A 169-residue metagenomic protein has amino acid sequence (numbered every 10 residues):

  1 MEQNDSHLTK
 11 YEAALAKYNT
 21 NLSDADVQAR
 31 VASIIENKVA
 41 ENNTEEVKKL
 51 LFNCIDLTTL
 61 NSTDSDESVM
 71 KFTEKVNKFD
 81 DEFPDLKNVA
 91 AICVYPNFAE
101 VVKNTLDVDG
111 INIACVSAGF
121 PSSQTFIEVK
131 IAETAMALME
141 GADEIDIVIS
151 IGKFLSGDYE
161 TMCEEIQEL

Functional and structural regions predicted by a protein language model:
M1-N53: Charged, compositionally biased N-terminal leader segments and the immediate start of the first structured element
E41-F52, T63-K87, N97-L169: Alpha/beta enzyme core
L60: A short, histidine- and acid-enriched strand-loop-helix "catalytic/donor-clamping" loop that lines the nucleotide-sugar
A91-V94: Short, hydrophobic beta-strand segments that form beta-sheet elements in well-ordered domains
